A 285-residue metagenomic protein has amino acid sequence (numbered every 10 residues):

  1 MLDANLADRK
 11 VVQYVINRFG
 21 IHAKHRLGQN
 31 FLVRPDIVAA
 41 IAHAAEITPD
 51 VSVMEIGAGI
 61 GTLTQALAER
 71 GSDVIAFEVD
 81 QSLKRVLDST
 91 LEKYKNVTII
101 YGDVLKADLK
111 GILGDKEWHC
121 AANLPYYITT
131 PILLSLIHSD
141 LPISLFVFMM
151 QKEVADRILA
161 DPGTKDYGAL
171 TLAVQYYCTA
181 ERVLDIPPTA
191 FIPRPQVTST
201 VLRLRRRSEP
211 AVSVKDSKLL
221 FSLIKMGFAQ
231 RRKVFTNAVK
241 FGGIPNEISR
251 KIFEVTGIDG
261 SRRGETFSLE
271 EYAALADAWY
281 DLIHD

Functional and structural regions predicted by a protein language model:
M1-M226, E254, E265, A274 (+1 more regions): Catalytic cores of RNA-modifying enzymes
A229: Active-site-proximal catalytic alpha-helix in oxidoreductases
K240-F241: Short helix-coil junctions and helix-kink-helix linkers
I258-E271: Catalytic core of IPPT-family isopentenyl/dimethylallyl transferases that prenylate adenosine-containing substrates
